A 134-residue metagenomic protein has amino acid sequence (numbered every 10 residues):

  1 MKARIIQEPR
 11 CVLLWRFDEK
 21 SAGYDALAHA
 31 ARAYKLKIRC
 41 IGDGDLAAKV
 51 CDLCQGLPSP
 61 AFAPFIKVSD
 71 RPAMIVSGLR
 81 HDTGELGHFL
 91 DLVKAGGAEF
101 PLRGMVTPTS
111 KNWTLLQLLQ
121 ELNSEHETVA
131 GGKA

Functional and structural regions predicted by a protein language model:
M1-I6, A61-K67, K94: Short, flexible, solvent-exposed loop/turn segments with mixed acidic/basic and small polar residues
M1-I6, T128, G132-A134: Intrinsic disorder/low-complexity signal
M1-L57: N-terminal, charge-rich interaction modules
R10-W15, S69-S77, L86: Short, structured motif recognition centered on aromatic/hydrophobic residues
A22-A26, H81-G132: Helix-rich interaction surfaces within compact, conserved domain-sized segments that mediate assembly or partner
I38-V68, H88, L115, L122: Intrinsic, low-complexity N-terminal interaction/targeting segments
A63-A73, A130-K133: Short, basic, helix/turn surface patches
